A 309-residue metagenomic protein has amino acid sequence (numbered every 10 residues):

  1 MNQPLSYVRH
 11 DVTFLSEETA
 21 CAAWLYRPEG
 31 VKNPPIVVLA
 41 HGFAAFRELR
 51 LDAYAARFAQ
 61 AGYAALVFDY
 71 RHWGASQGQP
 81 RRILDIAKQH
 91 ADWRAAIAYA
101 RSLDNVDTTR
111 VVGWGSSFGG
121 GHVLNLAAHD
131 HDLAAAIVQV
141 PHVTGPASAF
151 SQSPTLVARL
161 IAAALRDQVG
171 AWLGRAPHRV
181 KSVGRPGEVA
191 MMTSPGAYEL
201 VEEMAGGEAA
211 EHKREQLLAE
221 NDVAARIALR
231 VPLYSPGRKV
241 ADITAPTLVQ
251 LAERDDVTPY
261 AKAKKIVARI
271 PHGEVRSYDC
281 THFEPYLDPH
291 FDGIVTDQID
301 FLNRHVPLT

Functional and structural regions predicted by a protein language model:
M1-V31: N-terminal cap/lid segment of alpha/beta-hydrolase-fold proteins
A44-A56, Y70, A261: The serine-hydrolase catalytic nucleophile loop
R57-Q77: Conserved alpha/beta-hydrolase
I83-D104: Alpha/beta-hydrolase active-site loop
N125-A209: Alpha/beta-hydrolase-fold enzymes
I243, V249-L251, D255: Short beta-strand/loop motif that positions the catalytic acidic residue of the alpha/beta-hydrolase fold
D256-K262: Conserved alpha/beta-hydrolase "acid-adjacent" motif
C280-G293: Catalytic histidine-centered segment of alpha/beta-hydrolase-like enzymes
